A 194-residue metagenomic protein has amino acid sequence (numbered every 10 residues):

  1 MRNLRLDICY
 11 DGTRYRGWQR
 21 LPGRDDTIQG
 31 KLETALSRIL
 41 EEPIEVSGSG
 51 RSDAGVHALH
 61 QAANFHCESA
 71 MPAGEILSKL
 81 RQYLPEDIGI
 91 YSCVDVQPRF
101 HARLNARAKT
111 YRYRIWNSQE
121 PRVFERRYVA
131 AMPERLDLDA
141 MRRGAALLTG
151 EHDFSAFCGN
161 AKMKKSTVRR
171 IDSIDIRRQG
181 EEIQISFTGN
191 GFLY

Functional and structural regions predicted by a protein language model:
M1-Y194: Structured-RNA-binding interfaces characteristic of tRNA pseudouridine synthases
